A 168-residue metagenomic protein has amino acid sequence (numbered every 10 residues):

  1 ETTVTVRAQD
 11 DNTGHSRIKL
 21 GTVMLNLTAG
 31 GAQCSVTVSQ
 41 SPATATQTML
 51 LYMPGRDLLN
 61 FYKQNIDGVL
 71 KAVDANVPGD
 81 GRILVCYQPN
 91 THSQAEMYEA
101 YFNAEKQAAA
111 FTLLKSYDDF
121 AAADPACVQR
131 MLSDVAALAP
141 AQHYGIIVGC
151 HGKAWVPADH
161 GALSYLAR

Functional and structural regions predicted by a protein language model:
E1-H15: Short, hydrophobic beta-strand segments
V4, S16-A29: A short beta-strand micro-motif common to beta-rich folds, especially ectodomain repeats
A8-N12, L27-G31, C150: Surface-exposed loop/turn motifs at beta-strand-loop junctions within extracellular Ig-like and Fibronectin type III
G21-V23, A32-S41: C-terminal edge beta-strand
S41-P140: N-terminal extension/subdomain marker
P89-T91, C150-A154: Active-site-proximal loop/turn and secondary-structure-junction residues that shape catalytic pockets, frequently
G145: Mobile, glycine-rich extracellular loop/lid and propeptide segments that shape or gate substrate/ligand access
G152-R168: A short, glycine/acidic-enriched catalytic loop
